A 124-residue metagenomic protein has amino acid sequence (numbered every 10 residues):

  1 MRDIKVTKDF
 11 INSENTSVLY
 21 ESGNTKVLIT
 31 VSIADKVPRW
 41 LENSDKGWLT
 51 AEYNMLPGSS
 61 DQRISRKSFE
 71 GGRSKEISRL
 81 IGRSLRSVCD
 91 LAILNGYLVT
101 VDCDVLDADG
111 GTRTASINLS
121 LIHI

Functional and structural regions predicted by a protein language model:
M1-E14, E21: Short, Gly/Pro- and small/polar-rich lid/capping loops
D3, L91-L98: Flexible, glycine/charged-enriched surface loops at secondary-structure junctions
F10, V18-L94: Glycine-rich, flexible beta-strand/loop modules in the N-terminal catalytic cores of phosphate-handling
S17-V18, N118: Short alpha-helical basic/polar micro-motif
S65-E70, C103-T112: A short glycine/serine-rich beta->alpha loop
G71-E76, G110-N118: Short, conserved micro-motifs enriched in small and acidic residues
T100-D102, S116: Short, conserved beta-strand edge motifs with alternating hydrophobic and charged residues
I122-I124: Conserved small/polar residues in nucleotide/adenosyl-binding loops
